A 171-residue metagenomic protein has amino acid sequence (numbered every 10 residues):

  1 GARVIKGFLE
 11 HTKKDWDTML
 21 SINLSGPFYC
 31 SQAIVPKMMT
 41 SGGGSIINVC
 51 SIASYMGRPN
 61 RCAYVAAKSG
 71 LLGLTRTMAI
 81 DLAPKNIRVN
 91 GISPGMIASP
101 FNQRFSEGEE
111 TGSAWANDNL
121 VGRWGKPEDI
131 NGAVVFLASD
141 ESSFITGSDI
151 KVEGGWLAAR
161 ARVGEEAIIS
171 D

Functional and structural regions predicted by a protein language model:
K6-L9, M56-C62, P84-K85, G122 (+1 more regions): Active-site loop immediately N-terminal to the catalytic Tyr-X3-Lys motif of short-chain dehydrogenase/reductase
G7-F8, T12-D17, W115: Substrate-binding pocket helix/loop in short-chain dehydrogenase/reductase
S31, A67, T75: Active-site helix of classical SDR
P36, I80-P84, S143: Alpha-helical segment proximal to the catalytic Tyr-Lys
S51: Residue(s) in the substrate-gating loop at a strand-loop-helix junction that position the organic substrate next
M56, V135, T146-D171: Short C-terminal tail/terminal secondary-structure segment of NAD(P)H-dependent dehydrogenase/reductase domains
G91-P94, E110-E141, I145, V152-G154: C-terminal helical subdomain
